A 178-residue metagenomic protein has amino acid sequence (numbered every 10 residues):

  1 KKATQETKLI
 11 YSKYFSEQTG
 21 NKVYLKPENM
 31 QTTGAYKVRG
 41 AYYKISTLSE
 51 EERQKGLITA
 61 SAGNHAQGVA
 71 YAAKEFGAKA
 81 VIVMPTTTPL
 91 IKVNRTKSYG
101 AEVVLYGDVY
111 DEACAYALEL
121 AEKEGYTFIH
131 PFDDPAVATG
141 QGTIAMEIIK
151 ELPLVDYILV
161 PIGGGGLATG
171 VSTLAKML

Functional and structural regions predicted by a protein language model:
K1-L178: PLP-dependent amino-acid enzyme catalytic core
